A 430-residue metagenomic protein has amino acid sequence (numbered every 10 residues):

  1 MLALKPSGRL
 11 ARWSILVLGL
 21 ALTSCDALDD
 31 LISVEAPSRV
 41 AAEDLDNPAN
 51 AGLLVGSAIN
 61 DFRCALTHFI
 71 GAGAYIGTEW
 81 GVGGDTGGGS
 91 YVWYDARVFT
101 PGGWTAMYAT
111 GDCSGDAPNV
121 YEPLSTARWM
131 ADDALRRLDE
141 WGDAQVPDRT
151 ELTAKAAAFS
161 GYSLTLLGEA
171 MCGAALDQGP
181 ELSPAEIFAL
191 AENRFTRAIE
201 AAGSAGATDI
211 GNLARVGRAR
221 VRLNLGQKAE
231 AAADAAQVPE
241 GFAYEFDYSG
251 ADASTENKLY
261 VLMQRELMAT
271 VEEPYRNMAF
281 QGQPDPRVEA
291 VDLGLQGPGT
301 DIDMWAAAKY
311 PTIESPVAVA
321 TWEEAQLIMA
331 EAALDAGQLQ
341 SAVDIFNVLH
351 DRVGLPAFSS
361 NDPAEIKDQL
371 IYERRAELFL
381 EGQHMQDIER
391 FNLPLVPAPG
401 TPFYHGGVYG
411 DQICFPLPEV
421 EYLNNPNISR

Functional and structural regions predicted by a protein language model:
C25-T78, V396-R430: Membrane-proximal, proline-rich intrinsically disordered regions
G52, Y91-A170, R197-A205, I313-V317 (+1 more regions): Conserved, well-structured interaction surfaces
Y91, T100, T105, E192 (+11 more regions): Hydrophobic-face positions in mid-chain alpha helices that act as interaction patches
L166-L176, G206, N224-Q227, G337: Short coil/turn linking the two alpha-helices of tandem helical-hairpin repeats
